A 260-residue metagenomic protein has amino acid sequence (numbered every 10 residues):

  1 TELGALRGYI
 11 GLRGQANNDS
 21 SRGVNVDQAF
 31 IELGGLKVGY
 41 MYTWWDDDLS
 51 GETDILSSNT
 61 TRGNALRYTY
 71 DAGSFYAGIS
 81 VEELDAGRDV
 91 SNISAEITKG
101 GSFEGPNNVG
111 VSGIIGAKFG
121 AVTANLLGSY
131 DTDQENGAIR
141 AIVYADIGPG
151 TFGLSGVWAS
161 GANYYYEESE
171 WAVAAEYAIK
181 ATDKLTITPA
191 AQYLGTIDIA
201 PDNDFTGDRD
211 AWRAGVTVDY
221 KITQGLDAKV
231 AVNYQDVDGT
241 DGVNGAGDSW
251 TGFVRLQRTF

Functional and structural regions predicted by a protein language model:
T1, L12-G14, A72, V81-E83 (+9 more regions): Short beta-strand segments enriched in hydrophobic/aromatic residues within well-folded beta-rich domains
T1-R88, S112-T123: Outer membrane beta-barrel
A5-L6, G34-V38, S74-I79, F119-L126 (+3 more regions): Repeated loop/turn-to-beta-strand initiation elements of outer-membrane beta-barrel proteins
R13-D19, T43-D54, E82-E104, V122 (+4 more regions): Sequence/structural signature of outer-membrane beta-barrel proteins
D27-A29, G34, R62-L66, F75 (+5 more regions): Hydrophobic, lipid-facing positions within transmembrane beta-strands of outer-membrane proteins
P106-G215: Detector for outer-membrane/organellar transmembrane beta-barrel domains, recognizing the amphipathic beta-strand
A211-T240: C-terminal structured domain segments
Y220-I222, A246-F260: Outer-membrane beta-barrel "beta-signal"
